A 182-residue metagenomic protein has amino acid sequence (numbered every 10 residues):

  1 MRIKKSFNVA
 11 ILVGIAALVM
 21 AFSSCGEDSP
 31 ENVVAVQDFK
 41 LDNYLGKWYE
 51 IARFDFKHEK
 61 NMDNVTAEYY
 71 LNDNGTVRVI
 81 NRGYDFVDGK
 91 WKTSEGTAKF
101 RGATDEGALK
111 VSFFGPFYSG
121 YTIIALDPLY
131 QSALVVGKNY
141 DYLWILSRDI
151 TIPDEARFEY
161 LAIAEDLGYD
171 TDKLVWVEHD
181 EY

Functional and structural regions predicted by a protein language model:
R2-K4, N8-I11, M20-Y182: A beta-rich soluble binding module of mature secreted/lumenal proteins
